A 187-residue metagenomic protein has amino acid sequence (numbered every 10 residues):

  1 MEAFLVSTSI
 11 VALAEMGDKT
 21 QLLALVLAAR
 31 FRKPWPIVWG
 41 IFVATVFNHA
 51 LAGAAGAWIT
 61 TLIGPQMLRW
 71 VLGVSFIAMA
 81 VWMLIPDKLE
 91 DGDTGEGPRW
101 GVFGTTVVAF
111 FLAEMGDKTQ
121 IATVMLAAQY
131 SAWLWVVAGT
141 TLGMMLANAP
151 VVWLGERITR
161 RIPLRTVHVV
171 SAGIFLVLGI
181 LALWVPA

Functional and structural regions predicted by a protein language model:
E2-T61, A122-T141: Juxtamembrane transmembrane-helix termini in multi-pass membrane transport proteins
S7-S9, G104-V108, W153: Short hydrophobic "helix-edge" motifs at membrane interfaces and signal-peptide entry regions
A12, M16, V46-F47, V81 (+4 more regions): Hydrophobic/aromatic residues within the transmembrane alpha-helices of Major Facilitator Superfamily
R32-G101, P150-R161, V167, A172-G173 (+1 more regions): Membrane helix-loop-helix hairpins that form the core translocation module of multi-pass transporters
I85-D91, K118-A122, L134-V137: Short, structured loop/turn "capping" segments at alpha-beta junctions
D93-Q120, L126: Selected transmembrane alpha-helices and immediately adjacent juxtamembrane segments of polytopic inner-membrane
L142-V151: Hydrophobic alpha-helical transmembrane segments of multi-pass membrane transport proteins, especially secondary
I180-A187: Juxtamembrane boundary at the C-terminal end of a transmembrane helix
